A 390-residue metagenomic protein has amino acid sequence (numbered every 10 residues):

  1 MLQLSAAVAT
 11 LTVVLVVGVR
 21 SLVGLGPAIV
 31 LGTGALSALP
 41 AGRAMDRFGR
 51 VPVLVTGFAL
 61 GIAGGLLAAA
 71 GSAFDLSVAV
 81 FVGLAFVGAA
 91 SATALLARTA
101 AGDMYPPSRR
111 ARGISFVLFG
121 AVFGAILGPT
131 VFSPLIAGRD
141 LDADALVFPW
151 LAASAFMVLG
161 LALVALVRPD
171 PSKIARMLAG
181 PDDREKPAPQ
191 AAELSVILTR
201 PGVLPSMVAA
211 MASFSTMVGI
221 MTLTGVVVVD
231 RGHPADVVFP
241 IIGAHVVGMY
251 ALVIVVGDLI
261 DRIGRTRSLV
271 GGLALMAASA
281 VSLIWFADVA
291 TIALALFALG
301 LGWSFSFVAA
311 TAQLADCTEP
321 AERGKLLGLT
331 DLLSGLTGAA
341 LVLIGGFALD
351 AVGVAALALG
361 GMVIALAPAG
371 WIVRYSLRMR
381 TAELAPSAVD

Functional and structural regions predicted by a protein language model:
M1-A35, L204-A209, M217-D230, P234: Helix-loop boundary and gating motifs at the non-cytosolic
A9, A92-Y105, F305-T318: Intracellular juxtamembrane helix-capping segments at the cytosolic ends of symmetry-related transmembrane helices
S37-G49, L252-R265, L349: Helix-to-loop junctions at the C-terminal end of transmembrane segments in multipass secondary transporters
A59-F74, L275-A287: C-terminal ends and interior cores of transmembrane alpha-helices in multi-pass membrane transporters/permeases
S77-A92, T291-F305: Hydrophobic core of transmembrane alpha-helices in multi-pass small-molecule transporters, especially MFS/SLC-type
G83-G120: Cytoplasmic helix-loop-helix junction between adjacent transmembrane helices in 12-TM secondary transporters
G128, F132-S133, S154-G180, W371-S376: C-terminal membrane-cytosol helix-exit motif in multi-pass small-molecule transporters
P169-M207, D390: Juxtamembrane intracellular "pre-TM" segments in multi-pass secondary transporters
